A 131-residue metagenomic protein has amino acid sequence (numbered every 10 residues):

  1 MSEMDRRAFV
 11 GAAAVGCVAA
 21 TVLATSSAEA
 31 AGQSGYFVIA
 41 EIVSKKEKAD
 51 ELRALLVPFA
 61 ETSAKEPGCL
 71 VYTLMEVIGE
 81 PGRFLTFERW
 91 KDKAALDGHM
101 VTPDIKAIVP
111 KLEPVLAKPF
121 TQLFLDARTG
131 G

Functional and structural regions predicted by a protein language model:
M1-C17: N-terminal secretory signal peptides and thylakoid transit peptides that target proteins across membranes
A24-K45: C-terminal segment of N-terminal export signals and the immediately downstream linker at the start of the mature
S26-S27, E61-L85: Short, glycine- and small/hydrophobic-rich beta-strand elements in well-ordered beta-sheets
Y36-V43, T73-M100: Short, well-ordered beta-strand segments in beta-rich or mixed alpha/beta enzyme and ligand-binding folds
K48-L70, D104-I108: Short amphipathic alpha-helical segments
M75, L123-L125: Solvent-exposed beta-strand sheet faces enriched in polar/charged residues
L112-E113: C-terminal structural segments of small proteins and small subunits
R128-G131: A short acidic, often aromatic-flanked loop/helix-cap motif at beta-alpha or helix-coil junctions that lines enzyme
